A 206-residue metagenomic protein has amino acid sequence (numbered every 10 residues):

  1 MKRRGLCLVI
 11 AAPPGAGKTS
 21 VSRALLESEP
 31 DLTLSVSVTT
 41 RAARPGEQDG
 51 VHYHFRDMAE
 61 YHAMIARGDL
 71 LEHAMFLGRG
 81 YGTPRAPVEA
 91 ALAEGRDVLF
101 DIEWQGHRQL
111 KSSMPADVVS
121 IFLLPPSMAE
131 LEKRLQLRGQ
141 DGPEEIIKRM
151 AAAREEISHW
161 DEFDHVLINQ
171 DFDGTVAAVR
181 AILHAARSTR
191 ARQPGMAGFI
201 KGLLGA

Functional and structural regions predicted by a protein language model:
M1-C7, P30: Extreme N-terminal, non-catalytic leader segments that precede Walker-type/kinase nucleotide-binding cores
A11-P13: P-loop (Walker A) phosphate-binding loop of NTP-binding proteins
K18: Conserved lysine of the Walker
V21-S22: Post-Walker A alpha-helix
E27-S35: Post-Walker A helix-loop "phosphate-sensing" segment adjacent to the P-loop in P-loop NTPases
S37-V98, W104-R108: ATP-dependent small-molecule kinase phosphotransfer cores that center on conserved nucleotide phosphate-binding segments
R41-G46, D69, L92-D97, W104 (+2 more regions): A glycine- and Lys/Arg-enriched "phosphate-lid" helix/loop adjacent to the NTP-binding pocket of small-molecule kinases
D161-T175: Phosphate-binding beta-loop-alpha motif at adenosine-nucleotide cofactor sites
